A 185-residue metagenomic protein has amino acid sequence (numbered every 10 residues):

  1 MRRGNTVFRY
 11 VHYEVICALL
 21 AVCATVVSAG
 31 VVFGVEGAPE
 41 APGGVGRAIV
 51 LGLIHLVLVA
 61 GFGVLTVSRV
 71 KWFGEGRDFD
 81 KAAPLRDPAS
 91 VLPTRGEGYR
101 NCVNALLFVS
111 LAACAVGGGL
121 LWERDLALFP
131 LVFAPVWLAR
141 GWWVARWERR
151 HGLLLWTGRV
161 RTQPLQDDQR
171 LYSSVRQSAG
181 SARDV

Functional and structural regions predicted by a protein language model:
M1-R47: N-terminal signal-anchor transmembrane alpha-helix
M1-Y10, W147-V185: Cytosolic/matrix-facing juxtamembrane and C-terminal tails of multi-pass cellular membrane proteins
H12-T25, R95-V109: Select subsegments of transmembrane alpha-helices in polytopic membrane proteins, especially boundary-proximal
V27, V31, N101-P135: Alpha-helical transmembrane segments and their membrane-interface junctions in multi-pass membrane proteins
A38-W72, L138-G141: Hydrophobic alpha-helical membrane-embedded segments
V64-R86: Membrane-helix interface/capping segments
D78-V103: Short membrane-interface loop/juxtamembrane segments of multi-pass integral membrane proteins
D125-Q163: Alpha-helical transmembrane segments and their immediate juxtamembrane interface regions
